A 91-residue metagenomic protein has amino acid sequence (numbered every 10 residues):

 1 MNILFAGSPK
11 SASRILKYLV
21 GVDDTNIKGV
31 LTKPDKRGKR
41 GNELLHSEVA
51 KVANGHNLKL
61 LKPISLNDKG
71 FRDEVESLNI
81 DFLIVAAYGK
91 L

Functional and structural regions predicted by a protein language model:
M1-L91: One-carbon transfer enzymes
